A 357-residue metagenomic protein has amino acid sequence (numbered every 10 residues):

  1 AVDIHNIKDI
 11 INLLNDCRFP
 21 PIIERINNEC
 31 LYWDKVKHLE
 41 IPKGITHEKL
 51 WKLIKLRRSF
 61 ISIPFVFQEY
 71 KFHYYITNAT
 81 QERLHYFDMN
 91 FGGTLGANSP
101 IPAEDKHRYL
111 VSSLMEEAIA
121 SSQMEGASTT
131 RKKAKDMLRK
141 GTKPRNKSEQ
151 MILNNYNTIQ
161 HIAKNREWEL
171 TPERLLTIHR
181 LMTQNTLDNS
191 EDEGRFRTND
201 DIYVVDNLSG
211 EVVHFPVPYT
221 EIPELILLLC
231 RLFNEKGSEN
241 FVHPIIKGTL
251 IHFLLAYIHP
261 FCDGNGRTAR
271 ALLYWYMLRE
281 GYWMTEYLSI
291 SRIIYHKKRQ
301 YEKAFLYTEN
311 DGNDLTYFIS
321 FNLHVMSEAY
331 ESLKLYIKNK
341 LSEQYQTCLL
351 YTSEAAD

Functional and structural regions predicted by a protein language model:
A1-S353, D357: FIC/Doc superfamily catalytic core
